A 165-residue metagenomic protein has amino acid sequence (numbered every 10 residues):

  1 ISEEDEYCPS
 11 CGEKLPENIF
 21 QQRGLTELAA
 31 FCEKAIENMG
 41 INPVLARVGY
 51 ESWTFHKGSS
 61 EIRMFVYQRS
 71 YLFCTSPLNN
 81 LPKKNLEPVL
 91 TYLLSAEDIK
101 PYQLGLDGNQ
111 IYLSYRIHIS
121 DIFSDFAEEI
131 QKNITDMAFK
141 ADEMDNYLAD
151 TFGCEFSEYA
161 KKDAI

Functional and structural regions predicted by a protein language model:
E3-L15: Cysteine-rich micro-motifs
E6, W53, Y71-L72, I111-L113: Hydrophobic residues embedded in beta-strands of well-ordered beta-sheets
E13-L81: Long, charge-rich boundary regions
I36-E37, V44, D136, K140 (+2 more regions): Hydrophobic, helix-prone linear segments
N38-P43, E97-P101, M144, E155: Short secondary-structure junctions and interdomain/linker hinges
F73-R116: Short, internal acidic amphipathic alpha-helical interface segments that mediate docking to partner proteins
V89-I99, R116-F152: Ampiphathic alpha-helical segments that act as solvent-exposed interaction surfaces
L148-I165: Short, highly charged C-terminal tails/helix-capping segments
